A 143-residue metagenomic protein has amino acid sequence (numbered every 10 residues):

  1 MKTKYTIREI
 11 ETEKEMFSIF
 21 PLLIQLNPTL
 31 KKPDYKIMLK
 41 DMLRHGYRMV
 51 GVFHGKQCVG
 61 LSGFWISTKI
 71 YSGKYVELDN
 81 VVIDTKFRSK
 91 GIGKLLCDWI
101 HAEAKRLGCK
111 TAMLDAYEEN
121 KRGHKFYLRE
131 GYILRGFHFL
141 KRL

Functional and structural regions predicted by a protein language model:
M1-E13: Conserved N-terminal entry element of GNAT/NAT acetyltransferase domains
Y5, K56-L61, V76: Glycine-rich phosphate/pyrophosphate-binding loop shared by adenosine-nucleotide-utilizing enzymes
K40-G51, E77: A short helix-loop-beta-strand connector motif used in the catalytic cores of GNAT acetyltransferases and, in some
G51, Q57-I66, V82: Conserved beta-strand in the GNAT
S67-L78, R88, L134-R135: A conserved beta-turn-beta hairpin within the catalytic core of GNAT-like acetyltransferases that forms part
I83, S89-A102, R129: Conserved acetyl-CoA-binding loop-helix of GNAT-fold acetyltransferases
K94, R106, E118-G136, K141: Conserved active-site alpha-helix within GNAT-family acetyltransferase domains
C97, A104-D115: Conserved GNAT acetyl-CoA-binding A-motif
